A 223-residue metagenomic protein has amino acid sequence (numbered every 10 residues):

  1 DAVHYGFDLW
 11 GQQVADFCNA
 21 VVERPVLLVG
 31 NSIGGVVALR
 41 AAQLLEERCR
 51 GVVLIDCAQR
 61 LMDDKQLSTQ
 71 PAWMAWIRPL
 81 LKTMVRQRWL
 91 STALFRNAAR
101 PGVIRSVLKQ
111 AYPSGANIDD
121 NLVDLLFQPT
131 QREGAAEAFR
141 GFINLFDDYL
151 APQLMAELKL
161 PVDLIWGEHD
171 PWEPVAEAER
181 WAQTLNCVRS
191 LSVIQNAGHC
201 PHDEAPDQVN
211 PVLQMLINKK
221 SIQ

Functional and structural regions predicted by a protein language model:
D1-V29, I33, P211: Active-site loop/oxyanion-hole signature of alpha/beta-hydrolase fold enzymes
A2, V22-R24, E46-E47, K159-L160 (+1 more regions): Active-site acidic short loop of glycosyltransferases
V14, L28, D56, V107 (+6 more regions): Generic structural signal for small/hydrophobic residues in well-ordered secondary structure, especially within
V37-A41: Hydrolases whose catalytic domains are alpha/beta-hydrolase-1, hotdog thioesterase, or metallo-beta-lactamase-like
Q43, R50-T92: Flexible "cap/lid" loop of the alpha/beta hydrolase fold
R88-L160: Conserved alpha/beta-hydrolase catalytic His-Asp/Glu region
E157-A197: Conserved loop-alpha-helix segment in the C-terminal half of the alpha/beta-hydrolase fold that carries the catalytic
C187-Q223: Catalytic active-site module of serine/aspartate enzymes centered on a nucleophile-bearing elbow/loop
